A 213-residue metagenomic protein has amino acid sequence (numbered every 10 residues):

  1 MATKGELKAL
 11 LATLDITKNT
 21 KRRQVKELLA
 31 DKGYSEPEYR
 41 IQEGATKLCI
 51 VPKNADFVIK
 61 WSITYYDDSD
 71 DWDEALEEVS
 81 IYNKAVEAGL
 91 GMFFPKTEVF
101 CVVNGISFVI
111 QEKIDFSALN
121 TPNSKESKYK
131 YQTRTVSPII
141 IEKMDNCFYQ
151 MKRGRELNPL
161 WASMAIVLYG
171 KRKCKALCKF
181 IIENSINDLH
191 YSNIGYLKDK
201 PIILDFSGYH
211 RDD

Functional and structural regions predicted by a protein language model:
M1-P37: Juxta-kinase regulatory segment immediately upstream of eukaryotic protein kinase catalytic domains
E38-E87, G91: ATP-binding glycine-rich loop module of kinase domains
V51-P52, V102, L189, Y196: Generic beta-strand structural signal
D56-F57, S107, P201-I202: Hydrophobic residues embedded in beta-strands of well-ordered beta-sheets
W61-I63, K113, F206: Residue-level recognition of conserved beta-strand positions in structured domain cores
G89-G170: Conserved structural core of kinase catalytic domains
I166-I182, N187-S192: ATP/nucleotide-binding catalytic cores
I182-D213: Catalytic activation segment of kinase domains across protein kinase-like and atypical kinase folds
